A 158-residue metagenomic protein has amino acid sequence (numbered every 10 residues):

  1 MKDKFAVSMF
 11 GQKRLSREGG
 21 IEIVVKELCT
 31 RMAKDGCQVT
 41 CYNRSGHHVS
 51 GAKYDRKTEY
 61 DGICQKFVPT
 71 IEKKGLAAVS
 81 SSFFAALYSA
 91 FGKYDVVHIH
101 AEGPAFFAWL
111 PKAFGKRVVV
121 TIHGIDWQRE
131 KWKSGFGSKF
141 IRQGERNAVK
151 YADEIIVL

Functional and structural regions predicted by a protein language model:
K4-F5, M9-E18, V24-V25, C29-K73: N-terminal strand-loop element at the rim of the active site of nucleotide-sugar-dependent glycosyltransferases
I21-V24, Y42-R44, I99-A101, I155-L158: Replace "coordinates the UDP/GDP/TDP-sugar" with "coordinates nucleotide-activated sugar donors
G36, Y94, G115, A152-D153: Short, well-ordered alpha-helix to beta-strand connector turns
Y60-L87, E130-G137: A short, charged, and often flexible helix/loop element on the N-terminal side of the glycosyltransferase catalytic
K73-G75, A105-F106, T121-F136, Y151-E154: A short, histidine- and acid-enriched strand-loop-helix "catalytic/donor-clamping" loop that lines the nucleotide-sugar
A77-A90, Y94-W127: An aromatic- and histidine-rich active-site surface loop
L87, G137-I155: Membrane-proximal helix-turn-helix segments that form the acceptor-binding/catalytic region of lipid-linked
